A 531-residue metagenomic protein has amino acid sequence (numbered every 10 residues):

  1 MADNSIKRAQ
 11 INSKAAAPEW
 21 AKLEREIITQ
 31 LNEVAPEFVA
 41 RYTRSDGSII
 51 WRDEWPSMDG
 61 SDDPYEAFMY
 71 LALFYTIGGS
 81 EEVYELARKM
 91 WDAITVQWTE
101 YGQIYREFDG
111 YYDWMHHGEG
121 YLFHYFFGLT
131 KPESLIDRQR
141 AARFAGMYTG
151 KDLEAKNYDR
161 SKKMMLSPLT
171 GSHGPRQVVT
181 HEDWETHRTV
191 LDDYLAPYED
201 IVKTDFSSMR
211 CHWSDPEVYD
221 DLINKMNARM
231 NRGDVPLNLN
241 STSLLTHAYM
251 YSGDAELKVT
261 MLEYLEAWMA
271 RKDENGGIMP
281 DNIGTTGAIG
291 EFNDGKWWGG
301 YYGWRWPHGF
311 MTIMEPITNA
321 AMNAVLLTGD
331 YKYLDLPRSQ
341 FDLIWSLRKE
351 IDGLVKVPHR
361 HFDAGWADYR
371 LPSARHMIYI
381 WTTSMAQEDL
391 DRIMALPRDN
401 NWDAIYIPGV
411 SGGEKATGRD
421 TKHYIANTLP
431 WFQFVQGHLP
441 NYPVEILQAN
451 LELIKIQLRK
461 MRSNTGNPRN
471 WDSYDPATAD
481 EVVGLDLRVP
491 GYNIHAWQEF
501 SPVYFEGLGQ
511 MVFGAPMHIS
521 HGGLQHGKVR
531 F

Functional and structural regions predicted by a protein language model:
A2-F531: Catalytic domains of carbohydrate-active enzymes that cleave complex glycans
